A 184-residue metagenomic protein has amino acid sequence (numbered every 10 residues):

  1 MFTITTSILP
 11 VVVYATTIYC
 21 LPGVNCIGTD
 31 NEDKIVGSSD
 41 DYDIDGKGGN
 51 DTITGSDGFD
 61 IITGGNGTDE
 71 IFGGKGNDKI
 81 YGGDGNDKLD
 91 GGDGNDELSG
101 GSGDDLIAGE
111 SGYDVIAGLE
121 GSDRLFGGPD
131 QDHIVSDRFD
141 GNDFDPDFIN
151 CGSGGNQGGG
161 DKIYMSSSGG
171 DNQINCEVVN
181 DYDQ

Functional and structural regions predicted by a protein language model:
M1-Y14: Sec-dependent, cleavable N-terminal signal peptides
A15-P22: Boundary/junction segments of secreted and surface-exposed precursor proteins
C20, G28, G37, D45-G46 (+13 more regions): Glycine-centered beta-turn/loop sites at beta-strand termini
G23, T29-N31, G49, G76 (+3 more regions): General secretory precursor processing signal
N25-G37, G158-D161, D181-Q184: Extracellular/mature segments of secreted proteins
E32, D41, N50, F59 (+9 more regions): Consensus positions within tandem repeat domains that build extended binding/scaffold surfaces
I61, E70, K79, D114-L119 (+2 more regions): Extracellular beta-strand repeat scaffolds in secreted/surface proteins
